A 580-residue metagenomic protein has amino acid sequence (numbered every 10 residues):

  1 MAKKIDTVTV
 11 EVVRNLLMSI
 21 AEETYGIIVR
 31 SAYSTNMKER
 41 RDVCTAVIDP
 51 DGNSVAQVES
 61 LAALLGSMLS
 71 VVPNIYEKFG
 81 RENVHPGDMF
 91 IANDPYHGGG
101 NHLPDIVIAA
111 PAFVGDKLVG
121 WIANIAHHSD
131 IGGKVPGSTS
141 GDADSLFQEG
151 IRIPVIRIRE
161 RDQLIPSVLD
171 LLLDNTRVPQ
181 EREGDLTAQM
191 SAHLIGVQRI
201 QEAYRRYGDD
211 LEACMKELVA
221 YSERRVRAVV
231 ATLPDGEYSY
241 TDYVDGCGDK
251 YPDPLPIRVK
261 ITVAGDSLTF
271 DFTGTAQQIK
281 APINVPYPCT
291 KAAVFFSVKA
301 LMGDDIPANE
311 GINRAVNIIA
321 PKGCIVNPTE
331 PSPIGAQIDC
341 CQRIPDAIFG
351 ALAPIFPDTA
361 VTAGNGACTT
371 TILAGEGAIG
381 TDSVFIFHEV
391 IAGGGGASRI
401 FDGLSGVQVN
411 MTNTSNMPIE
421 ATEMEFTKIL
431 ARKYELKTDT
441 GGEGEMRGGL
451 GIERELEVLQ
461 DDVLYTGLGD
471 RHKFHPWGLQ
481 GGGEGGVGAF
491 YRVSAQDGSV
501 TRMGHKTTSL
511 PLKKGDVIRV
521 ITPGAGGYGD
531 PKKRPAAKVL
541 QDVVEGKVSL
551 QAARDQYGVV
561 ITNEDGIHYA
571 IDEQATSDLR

Functional and structural regions predicted by a protein language model:
M1-P86, I91-R580: Glycine/proline-enriched, intrinsically flexible loops and inter-domain linkers
